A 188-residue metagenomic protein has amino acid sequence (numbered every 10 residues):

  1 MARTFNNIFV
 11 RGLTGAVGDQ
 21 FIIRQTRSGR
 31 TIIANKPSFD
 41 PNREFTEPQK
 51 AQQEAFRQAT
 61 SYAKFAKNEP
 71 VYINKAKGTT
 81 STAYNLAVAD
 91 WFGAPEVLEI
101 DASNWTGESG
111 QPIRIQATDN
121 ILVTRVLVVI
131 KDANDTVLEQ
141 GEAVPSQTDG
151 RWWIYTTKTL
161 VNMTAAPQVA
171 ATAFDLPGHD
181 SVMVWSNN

Functional and structural regions predicted by a protein language model:
M1-D101: Long, polar/Ser/Thr-enriched low-complexity segments that form simple helices or flexible linkers at protein ends
K75-N188: Charged linear interaction tracts used for macromolecular binding and regulation
